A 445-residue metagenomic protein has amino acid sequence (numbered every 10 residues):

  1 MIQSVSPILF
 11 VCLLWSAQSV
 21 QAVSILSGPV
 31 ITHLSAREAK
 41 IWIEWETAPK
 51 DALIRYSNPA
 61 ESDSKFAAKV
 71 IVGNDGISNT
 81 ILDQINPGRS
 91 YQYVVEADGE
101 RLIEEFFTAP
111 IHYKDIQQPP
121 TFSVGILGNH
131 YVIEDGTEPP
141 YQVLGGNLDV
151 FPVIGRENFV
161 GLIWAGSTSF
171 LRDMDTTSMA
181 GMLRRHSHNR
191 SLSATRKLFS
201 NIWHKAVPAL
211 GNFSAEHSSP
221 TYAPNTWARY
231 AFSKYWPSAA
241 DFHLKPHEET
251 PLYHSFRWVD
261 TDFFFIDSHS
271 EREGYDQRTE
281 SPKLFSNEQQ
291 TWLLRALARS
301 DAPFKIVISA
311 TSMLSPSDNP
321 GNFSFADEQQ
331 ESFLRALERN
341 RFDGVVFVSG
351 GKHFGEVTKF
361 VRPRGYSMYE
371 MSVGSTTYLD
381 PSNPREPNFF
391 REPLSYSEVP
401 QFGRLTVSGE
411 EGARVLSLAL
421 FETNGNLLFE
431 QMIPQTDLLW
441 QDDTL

Functional and structural regions predicted by a protein language model:
M1-I2: N-terminal secretory signal peptides that target proteins for export/translocation
S6-S16: Bacterial N-terminal signal peptides
Q18-A22: Sec/Tat signal peptide C-region and signal peptidase I cleavage site
V23-L445: Metal-dependent phosphoester/phosphodiester hydrolase catalytic core
